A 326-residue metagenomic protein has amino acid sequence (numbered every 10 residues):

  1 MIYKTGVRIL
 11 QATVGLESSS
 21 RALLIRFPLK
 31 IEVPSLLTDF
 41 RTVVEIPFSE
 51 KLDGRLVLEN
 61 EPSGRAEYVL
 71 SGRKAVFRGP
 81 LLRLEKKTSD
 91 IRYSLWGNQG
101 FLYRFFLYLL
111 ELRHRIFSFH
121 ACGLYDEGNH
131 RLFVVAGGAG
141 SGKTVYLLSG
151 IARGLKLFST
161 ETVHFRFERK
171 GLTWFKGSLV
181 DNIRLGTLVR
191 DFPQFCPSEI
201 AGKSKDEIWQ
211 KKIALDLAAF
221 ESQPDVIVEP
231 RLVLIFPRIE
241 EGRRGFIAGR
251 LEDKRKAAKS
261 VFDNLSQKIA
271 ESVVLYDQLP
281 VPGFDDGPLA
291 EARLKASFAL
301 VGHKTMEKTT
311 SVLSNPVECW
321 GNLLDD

Functional and structural regions predicted by a protein language model:
M1-A136, A152-R153, H164-D326: A noncatalytic interaction/capping subdomain that flanks phosphate/NTP-handling catalytic cores
S141-K143: Conserved glycine(s) of the Walker
Y146-L147: Post-Walker A alpha-helix
K156-L157: GT-A fold catalytic core of metal-dependent nucleotide-sugar glycosyltransferases, centered on the diacidic
